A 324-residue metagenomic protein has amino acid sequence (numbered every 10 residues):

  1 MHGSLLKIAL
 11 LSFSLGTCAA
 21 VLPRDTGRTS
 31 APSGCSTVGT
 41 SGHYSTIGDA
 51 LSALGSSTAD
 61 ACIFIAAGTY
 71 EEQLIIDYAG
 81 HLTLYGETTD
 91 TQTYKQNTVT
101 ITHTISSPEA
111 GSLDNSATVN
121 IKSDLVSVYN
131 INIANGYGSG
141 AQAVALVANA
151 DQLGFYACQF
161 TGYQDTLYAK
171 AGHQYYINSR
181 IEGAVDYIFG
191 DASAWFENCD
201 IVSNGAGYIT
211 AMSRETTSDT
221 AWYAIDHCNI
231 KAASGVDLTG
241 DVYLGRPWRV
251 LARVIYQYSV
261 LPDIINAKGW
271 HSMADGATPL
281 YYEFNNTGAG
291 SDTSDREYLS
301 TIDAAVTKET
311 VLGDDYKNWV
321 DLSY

Functional and structural regions predicted by a protein language model:
M1-D25: Fungal secretory targeting signals
V21-Y324: Sequence-level preference for short, compositionally simple segments enriched in small aliphatic or small polar residues
